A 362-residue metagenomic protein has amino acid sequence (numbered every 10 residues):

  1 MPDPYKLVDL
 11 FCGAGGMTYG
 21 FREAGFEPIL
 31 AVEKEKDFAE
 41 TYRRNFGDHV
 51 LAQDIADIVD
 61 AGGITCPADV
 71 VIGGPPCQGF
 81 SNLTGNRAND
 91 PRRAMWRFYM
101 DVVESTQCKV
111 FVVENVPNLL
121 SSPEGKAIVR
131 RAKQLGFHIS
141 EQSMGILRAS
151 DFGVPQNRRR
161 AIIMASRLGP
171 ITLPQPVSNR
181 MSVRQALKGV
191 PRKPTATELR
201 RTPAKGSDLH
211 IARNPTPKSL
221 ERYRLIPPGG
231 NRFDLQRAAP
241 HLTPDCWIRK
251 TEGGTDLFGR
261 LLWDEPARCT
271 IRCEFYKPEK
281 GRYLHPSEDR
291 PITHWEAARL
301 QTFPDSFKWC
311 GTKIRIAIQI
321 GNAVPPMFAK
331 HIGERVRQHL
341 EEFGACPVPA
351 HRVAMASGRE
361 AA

Functional and structural regions predicted by a protein language model:
L7-F21, T65-L83, F111-V116, I163-R167 (+3 more regions): Conserved proline-anchored active-site loop of SAM-dependent methyltransferases that bridges a beta-strand
V8, I29-L30: Conserved beta-strand positions in the Rossmann-like core of class I SAM-dependent methyltransferases
G20-E27, N45: A short, Lys/Arg-enriched amphipathic alpha-helix followed by its capping loop at the start of a domain
V32-K34, E114-N115: Conserved acidic E/D residue at the C-terminus of a beta-strand in Rossmann-like folds
K36-E40: Short alpha-helix immediately C-terminal to the canonical SAM-binding loop
D48-D54: Conserved SAM-binding strand-loop segment of SAM-dependent methyltransferases
D60-A68, Q78-L257: Class I S-adenosyl-L-methionine
H210-A362: C-terminal target-recognition/interaction regions appended to catalytic cores
